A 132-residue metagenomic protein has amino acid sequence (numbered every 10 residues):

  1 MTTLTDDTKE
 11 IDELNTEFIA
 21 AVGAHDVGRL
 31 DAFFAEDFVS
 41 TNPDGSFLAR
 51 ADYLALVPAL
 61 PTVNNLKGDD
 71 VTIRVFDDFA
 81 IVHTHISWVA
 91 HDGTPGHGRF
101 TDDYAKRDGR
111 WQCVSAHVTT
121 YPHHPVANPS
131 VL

Functional and structural regions predicted by a protein language model:
T2-A32, D37-L132: A beta-strand edge to alpha-helix "cap/lid" segment located at domain peripheries
